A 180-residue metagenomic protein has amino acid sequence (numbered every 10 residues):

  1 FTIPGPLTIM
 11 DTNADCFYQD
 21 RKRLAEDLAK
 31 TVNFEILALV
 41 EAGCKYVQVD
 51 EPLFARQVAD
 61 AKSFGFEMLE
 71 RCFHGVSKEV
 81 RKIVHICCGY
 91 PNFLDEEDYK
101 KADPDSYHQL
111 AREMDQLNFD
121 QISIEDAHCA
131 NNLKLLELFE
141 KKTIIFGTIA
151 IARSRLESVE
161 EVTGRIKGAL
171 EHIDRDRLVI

Functional and structural regions predicted by a protein language model:
F1-V179: Domain-level signal for soluble alpha/beta catalytic cores
